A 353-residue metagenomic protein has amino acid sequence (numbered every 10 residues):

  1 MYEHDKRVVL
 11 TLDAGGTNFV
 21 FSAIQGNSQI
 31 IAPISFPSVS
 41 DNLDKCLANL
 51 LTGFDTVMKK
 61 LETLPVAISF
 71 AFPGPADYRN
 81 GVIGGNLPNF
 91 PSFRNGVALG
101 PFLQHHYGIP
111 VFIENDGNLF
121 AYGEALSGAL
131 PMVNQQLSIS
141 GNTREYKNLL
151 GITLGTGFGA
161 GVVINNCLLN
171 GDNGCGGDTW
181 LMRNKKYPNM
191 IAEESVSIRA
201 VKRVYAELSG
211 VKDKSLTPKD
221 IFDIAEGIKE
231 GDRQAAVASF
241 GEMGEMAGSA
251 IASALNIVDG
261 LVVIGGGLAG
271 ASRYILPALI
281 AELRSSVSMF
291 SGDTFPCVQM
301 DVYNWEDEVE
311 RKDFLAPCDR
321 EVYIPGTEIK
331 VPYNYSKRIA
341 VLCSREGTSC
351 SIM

Functional and structural regions predicted by a protein language model:
Y2-T52, T56-T63, V82-N86, D172-P188: Short glycine-rich, Thr/Ser-proximal phosphate-binding strand/loop in the N-terminal lobe of ATP-dependent enzymes
V9-D13, P65-S69, L149-T153, V263: Short glycine-aspartate micro-motif
F19-I24, G151-T153, F158-V163, T179: Short beta-strand scaffold segments in enzyme catalytic cores
I34-V66, P188, K202-I275, M300 (+1 more regions): Adenine-nucleotide phosphate-binding core of ATP-dependent small-molecule kinases
D44, A48, L64, D77-N148 (+1 more regions): Glycine-rich phosphate-binding loop and adjoining helix at the ATP-binding site of ATP-dependent phosphoryl-transfer
H106, I113-G117, A129, G171-P218: Glycine-rich phosphate-binding loop plus the immediately following alpha-helix
E114-S127, G270, Y274, I280-M353: Glycine-rich phosphate-binding/hydrolytic loop that grips phosphoryl groups
